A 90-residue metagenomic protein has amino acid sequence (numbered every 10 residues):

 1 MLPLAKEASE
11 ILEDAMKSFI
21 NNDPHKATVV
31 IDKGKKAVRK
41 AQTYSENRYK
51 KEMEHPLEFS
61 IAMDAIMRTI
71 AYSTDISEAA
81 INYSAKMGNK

Functional and structural regions predicted by a protein language model:
M1-K90: Cytosolic, long alpha-helical scaffolding segments
